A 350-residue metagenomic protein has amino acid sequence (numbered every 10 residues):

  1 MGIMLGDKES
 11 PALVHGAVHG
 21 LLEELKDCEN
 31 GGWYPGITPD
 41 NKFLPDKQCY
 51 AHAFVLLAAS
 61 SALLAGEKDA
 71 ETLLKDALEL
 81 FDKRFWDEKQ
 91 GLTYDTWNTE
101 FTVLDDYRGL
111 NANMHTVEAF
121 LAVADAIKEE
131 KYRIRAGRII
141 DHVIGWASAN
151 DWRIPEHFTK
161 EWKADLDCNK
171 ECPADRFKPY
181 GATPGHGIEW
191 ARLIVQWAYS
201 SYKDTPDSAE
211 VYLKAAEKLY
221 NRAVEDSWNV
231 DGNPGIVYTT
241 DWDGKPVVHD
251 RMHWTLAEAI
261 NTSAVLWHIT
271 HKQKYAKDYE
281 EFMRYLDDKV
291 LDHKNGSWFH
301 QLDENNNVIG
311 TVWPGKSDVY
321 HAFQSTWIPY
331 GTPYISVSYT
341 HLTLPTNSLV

Functional and structural regions predicted by a protein language model:
M1-L342, S348: Glycan-recognition and catalytic cores of secretory/periplasmic carbohydrate-active enzymes
